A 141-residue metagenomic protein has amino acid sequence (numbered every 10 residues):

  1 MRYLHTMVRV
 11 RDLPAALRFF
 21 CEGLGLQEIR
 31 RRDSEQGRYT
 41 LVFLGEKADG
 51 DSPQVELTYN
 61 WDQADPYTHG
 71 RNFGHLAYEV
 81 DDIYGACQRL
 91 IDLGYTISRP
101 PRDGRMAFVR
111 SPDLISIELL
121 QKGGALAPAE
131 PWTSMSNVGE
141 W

Functional and structural regions predicted by a protein language model:
R2-R11, V42-K47, P53, Q63-R89 (+2 more regions): Vicinal oxygen chelate
M7-S52: Core segments of cupin and vicinal oxygen chelate
L17, P66-T68, A125-E130: Generic domain-boundary/flexible-linker signal
I29-R32, F43, Y78, Y84-W141: Vicinal oxygen chelate
D33, P66, G70, P100: Short glycine- and Lys/Arg-enriched binding-loop motifs that mark or flank ligand-binding interfaces
E35-G37, G50, Q63-A64, G123-L126: Flexible, glycine-rich phosphate/dinucleotide-binding loops and adjacent beta-alpha linkers at cofactor/substrate
N60: Ligand-binding clamshell of periplasmic/extracellular solute-binding protein-like
